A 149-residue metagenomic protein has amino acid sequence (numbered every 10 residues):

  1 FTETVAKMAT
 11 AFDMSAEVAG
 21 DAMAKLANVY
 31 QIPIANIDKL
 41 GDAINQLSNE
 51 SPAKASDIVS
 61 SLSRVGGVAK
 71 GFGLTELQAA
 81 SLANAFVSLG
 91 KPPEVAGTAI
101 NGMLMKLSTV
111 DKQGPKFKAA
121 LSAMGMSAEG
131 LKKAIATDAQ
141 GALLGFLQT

Functional and structural regions predicted by a protein language model:
F1-T149: Amphipathic alpha-helical interface segments used for oligomerization, scaffolding, and membrane association
